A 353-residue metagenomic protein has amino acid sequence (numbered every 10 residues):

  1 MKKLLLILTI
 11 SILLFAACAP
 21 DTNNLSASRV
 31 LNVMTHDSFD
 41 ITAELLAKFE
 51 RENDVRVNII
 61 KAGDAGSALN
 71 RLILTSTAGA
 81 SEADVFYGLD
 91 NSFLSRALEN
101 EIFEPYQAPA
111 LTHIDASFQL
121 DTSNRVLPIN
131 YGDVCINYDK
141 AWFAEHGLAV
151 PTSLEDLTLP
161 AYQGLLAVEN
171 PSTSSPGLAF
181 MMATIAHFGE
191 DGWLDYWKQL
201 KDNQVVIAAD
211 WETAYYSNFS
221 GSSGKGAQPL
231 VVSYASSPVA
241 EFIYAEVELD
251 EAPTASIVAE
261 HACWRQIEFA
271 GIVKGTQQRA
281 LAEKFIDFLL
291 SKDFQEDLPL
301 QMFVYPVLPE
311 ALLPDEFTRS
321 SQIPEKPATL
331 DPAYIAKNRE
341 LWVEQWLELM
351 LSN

Functional and structural regions predicted by a protein language model:
F15-A17: C-terminal motif of bacterial Sec signal peptides marking the signal peptidase cleavage site
P20-R96: Early extracytoplasmic/lumenal segment of secretory-pathway proteins
S81-F86, E104-A141, E155, L165-P171: A structural signal for short loop-to-beta-strand junctions that line the ligand-binding cleft of periplasmic/secreted
N91-I102, Q119-A149, G177-H187, R265-G271: Periplasmic solute-binding protein
E155-S175, A183-H187: Short loop->beta-strand "edge-of-pocket" segments that line small-molecule binding or catalytic clefts across diverse
A179-I257, H261-A262: Ligand-binding pocket segment of bilobal, Venus flytrap-like solute-binding proteins
E268-L330: Mature extracytoplasmic/periplasmic domains
D315-N353: Extracellular/periplasmic bilobal clamshell ligand-binding domains
